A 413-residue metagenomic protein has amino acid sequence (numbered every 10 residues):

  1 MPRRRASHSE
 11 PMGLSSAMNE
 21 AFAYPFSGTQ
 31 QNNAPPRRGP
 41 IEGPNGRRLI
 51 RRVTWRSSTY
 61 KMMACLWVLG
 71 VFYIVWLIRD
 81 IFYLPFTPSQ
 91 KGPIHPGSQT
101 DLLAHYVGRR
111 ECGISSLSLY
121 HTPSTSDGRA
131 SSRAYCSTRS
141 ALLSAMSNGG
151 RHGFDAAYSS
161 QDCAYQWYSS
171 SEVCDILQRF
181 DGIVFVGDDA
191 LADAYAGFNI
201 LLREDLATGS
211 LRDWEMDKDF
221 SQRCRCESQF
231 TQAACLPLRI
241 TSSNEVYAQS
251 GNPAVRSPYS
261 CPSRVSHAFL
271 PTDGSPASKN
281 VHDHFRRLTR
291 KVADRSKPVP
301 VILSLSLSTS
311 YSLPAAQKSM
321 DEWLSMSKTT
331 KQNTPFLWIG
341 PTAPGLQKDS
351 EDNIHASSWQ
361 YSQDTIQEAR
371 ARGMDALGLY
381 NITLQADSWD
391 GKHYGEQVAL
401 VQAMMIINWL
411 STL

Functional and structural regions predicted by a protein language model:
P2-L413: A compositional signature for long Ser/Thr(±Pro)-rich, low-complexity
